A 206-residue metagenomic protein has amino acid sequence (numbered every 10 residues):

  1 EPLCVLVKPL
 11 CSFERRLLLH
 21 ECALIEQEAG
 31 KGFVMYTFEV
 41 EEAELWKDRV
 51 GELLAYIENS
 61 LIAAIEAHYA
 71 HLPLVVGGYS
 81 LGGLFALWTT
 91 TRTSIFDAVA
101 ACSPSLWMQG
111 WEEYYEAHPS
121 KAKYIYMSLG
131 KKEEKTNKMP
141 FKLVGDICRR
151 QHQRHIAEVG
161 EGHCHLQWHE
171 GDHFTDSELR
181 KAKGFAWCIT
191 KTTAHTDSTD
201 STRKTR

Functional and structural regions predicted by a protein language model:
E1-T192: Non-catalytic cap/lid and distal C-terminal segments of serine-dependent acyl enzymes
K191-R206: Intrinsic disorder/low-complexity segments
